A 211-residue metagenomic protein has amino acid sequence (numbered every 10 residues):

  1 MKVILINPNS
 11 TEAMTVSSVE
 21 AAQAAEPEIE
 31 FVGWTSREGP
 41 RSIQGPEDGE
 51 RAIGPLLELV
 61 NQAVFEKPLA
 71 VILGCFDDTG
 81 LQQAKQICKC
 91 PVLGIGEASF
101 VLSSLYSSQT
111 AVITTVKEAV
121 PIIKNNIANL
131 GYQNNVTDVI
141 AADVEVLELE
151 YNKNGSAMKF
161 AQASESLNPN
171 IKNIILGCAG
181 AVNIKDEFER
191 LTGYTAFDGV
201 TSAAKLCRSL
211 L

Functional and structural regions predicted by a protein language model:
M1-G54, T115-K153: N-terminal glycine-rich anion-binding loop in soluble enzyme alpha/beta folds
E28, E97-E118, S209: A short beta-strand-loop micro-motif that forms or neighbors metal/cofactor- and ligand-binding patches at active-site
G45-V64, N154-A163: Glycine-rich, highly charged phosphate/nucleotide-binding loops
F65, L69-C75, I171-A179: Periplasmic-binding protein-like
G74-Q82: Ordered, amphipathic secondary-structure segments that act as subunit-interaction surfaces in large macromolecular
K85-Y106, F188-C207: Short, acidic/small-residue loops that bind anionic groups at enzyme active sites
E145-E187, L191-T192: Glycine-rich phosphate/pyrophosphate-binding loop and the adjoining helix
